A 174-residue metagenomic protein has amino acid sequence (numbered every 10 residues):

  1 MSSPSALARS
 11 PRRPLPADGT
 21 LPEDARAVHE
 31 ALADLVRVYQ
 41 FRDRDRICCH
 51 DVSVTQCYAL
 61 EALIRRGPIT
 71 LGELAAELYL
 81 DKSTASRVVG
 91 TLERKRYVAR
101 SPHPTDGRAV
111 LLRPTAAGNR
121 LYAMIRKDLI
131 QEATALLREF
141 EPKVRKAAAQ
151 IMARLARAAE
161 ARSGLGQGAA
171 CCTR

Functional and structural regions predicted by a protein language model:
M1-E23, K143-R174: C-terminal regulatory/oligomerization modules of transcriptional regulators
M1-V54: N-terminal leader segment of winged-helix/HTH proteins
S2-R9, G90-Q150: Charged, amphipathic alpha-helical coiled-coil/dimerization segments
L21, I64, Y79, A123 (+1 more regions): Alpha-solenoid HEAT/Armadillo repeat architecture
D24-R42, P114-A117, D128, E132 (+2 more regions): C-terminal ligand-sensing/allosteric alpha-helical core of TetR-family HTH transcriptional regulators
Q40-T84, V89, K95, L111 (+1 more regions): N-terminal helix-turn-helix DNA-binding core of bacterial DNA-binding proteins
F41-D45, Q131, A135-R138, P142 (+2 more regions): Charged, solvent-exposed alpha-helical segments that act as regulatory interaction surfaces
E61-R65, R126, A153: Short, locally clustered residues in the helix-turn-helix/winged-helix DNA-binding domain
